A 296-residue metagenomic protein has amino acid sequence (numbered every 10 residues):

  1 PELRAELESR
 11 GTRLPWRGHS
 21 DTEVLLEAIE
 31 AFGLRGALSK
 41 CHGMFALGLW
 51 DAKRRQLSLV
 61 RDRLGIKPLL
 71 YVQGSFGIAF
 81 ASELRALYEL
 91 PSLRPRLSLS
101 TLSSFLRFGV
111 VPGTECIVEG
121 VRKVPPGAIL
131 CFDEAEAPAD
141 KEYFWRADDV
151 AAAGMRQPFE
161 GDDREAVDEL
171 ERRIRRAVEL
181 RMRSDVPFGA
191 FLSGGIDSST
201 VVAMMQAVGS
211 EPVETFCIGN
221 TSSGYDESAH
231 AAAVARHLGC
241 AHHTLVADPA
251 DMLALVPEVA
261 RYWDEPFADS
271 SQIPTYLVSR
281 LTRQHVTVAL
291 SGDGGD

Functional and structural regions predicted by a protein language model:
P1-W263, T275, S279: Cysteine-centered catalytic environments shared across enzyme families
R63, L277-D296: Active-site adenylate/phosphate-handling loop in enzymes that bind or generate adenylated species
P266: A short, conserved beta-strand element in the Rossmann-like catalytic core that flanks the donor/metal-binding loop
D269: Substrate-binding/specificity loop regions of serine endopeptidase catalytic domains, predominantly subtilases
Q272: Short phosphate-binding loop-to-helix
